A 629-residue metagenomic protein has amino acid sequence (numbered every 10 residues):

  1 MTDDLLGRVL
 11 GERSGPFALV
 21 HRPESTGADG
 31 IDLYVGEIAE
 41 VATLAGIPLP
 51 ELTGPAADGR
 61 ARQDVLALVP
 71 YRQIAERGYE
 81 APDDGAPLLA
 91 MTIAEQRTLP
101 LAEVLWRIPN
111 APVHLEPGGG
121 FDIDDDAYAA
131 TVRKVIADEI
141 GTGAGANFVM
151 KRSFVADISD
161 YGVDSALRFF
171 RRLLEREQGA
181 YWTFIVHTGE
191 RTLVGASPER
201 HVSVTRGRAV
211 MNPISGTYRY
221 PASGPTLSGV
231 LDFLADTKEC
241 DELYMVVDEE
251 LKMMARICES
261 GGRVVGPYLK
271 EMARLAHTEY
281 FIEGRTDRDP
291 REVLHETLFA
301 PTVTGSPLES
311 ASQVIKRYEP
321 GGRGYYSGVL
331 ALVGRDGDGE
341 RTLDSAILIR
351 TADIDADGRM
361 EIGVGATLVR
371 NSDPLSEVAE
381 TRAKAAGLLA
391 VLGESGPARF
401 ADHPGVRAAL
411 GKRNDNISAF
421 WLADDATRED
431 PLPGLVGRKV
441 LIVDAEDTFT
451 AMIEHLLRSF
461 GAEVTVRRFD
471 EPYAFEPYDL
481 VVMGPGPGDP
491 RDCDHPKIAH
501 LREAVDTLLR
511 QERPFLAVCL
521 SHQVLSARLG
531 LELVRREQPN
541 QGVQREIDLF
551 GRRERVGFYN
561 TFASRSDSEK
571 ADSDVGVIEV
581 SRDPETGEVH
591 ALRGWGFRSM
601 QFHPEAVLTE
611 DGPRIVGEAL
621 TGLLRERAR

Functional and structural regions predicted by a protein language model:
R22-I31, V149-D241, G334-V364: An anion-binding catalytic pocket shared by soluble metabolic enzymes
E24, A39-D164, R206, E239-D241 (+4 more regions): Non-catalytic accessory segments adjacent to catalytic cores
A42-G54, R60-Q63, S203-L275, D355-R399: Cytosolic ligand/metal-binding cores
R97-G119, D157, Y218, T226-K316 (+1 more regions): Contiguous alpha-helical scaffold segments within structured protein domains that host functional hotspots
E283-G405: Conserved hydrophobic core element of enzyme catalytic domains
P404-L435, E605-R629: Acyltransferase
K439, D447-A517, L529, L624: Flexible gly/pro-rich beta->alpha loop and the following alpha-helix that scaffold active-site loops
R502-V518, H522-E618, G622: Pocket-forming structural segment of enzyme catalytic cores
